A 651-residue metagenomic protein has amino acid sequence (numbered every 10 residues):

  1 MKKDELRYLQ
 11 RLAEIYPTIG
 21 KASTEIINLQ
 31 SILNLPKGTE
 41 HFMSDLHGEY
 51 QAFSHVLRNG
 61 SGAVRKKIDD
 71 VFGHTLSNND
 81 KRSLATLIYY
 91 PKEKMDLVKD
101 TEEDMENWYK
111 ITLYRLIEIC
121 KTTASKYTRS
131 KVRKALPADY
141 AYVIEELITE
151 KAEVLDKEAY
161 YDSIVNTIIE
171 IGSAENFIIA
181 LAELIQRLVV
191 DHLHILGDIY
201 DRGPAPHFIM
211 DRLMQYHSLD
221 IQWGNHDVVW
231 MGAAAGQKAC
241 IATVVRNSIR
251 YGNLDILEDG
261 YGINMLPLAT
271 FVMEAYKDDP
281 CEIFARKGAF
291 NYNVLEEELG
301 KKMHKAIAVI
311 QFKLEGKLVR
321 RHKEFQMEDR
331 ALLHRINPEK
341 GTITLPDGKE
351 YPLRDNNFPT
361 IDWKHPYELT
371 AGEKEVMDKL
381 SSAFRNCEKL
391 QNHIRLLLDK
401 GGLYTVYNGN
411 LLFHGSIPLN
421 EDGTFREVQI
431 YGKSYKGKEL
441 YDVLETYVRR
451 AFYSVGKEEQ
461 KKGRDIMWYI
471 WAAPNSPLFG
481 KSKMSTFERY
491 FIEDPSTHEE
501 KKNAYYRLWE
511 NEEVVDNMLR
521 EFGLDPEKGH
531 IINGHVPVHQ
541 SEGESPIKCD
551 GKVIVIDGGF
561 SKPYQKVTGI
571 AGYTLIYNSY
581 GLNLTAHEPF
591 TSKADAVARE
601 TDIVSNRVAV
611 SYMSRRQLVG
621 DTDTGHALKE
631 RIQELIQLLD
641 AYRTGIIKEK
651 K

Functional and structural regions predicted by a protein language model:
M1-K651: Feature recognizes metal-dependent phosphohydrolase scaffolds
